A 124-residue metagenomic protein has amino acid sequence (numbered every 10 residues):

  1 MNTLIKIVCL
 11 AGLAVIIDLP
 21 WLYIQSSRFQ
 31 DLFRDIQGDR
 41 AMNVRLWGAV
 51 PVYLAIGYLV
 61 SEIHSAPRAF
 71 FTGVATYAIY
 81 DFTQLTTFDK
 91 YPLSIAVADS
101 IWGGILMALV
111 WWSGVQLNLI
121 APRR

Functional and structural regions predicted by a protein language model:
M1-R124: Juxtamembrane/disordered regions of integral membrane proteins
